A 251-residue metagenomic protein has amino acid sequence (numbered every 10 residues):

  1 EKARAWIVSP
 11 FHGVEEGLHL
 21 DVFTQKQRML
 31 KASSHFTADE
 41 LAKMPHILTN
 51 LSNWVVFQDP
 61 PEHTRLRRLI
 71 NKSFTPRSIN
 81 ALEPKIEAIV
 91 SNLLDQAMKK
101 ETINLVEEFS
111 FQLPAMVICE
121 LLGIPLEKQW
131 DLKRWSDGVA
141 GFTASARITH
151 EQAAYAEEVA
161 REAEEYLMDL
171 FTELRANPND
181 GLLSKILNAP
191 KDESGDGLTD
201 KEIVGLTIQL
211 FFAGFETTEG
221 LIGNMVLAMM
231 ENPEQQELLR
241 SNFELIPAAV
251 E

Functional and structural regions predicted by a protein language model:
E1-E251: Cytochrome P450
